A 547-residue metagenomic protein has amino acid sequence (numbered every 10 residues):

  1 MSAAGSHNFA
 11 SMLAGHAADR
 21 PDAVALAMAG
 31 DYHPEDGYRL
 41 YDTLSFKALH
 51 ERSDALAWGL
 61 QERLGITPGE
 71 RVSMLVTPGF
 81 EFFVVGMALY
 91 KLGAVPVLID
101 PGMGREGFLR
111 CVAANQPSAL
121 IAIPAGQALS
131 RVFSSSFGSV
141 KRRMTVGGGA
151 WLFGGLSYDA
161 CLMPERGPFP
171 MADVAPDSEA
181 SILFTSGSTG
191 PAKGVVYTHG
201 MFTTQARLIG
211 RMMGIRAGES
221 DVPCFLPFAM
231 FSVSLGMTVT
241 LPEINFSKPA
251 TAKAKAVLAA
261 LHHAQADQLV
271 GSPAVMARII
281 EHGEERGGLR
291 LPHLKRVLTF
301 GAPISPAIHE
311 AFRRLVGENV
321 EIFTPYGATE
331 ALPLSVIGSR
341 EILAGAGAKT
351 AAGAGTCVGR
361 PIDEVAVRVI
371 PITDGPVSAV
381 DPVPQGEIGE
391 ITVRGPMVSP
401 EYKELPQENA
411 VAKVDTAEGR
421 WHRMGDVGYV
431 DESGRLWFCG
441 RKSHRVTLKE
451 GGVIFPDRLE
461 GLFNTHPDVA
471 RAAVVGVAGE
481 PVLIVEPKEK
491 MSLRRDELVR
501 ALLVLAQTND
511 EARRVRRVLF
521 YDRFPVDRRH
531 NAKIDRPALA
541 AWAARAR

Functional and structural regions predicted by a protein language model:
G5, L26-G79, F83-M87, G104-L109 (+2 more regions): Conserved AMP-binding/adenylate-forming core of the ANL superfamily
P21-V24, L162-G187, P191, G214-E219: Conserved pre-ATP/AMP-binding loop-to-beta segment of ANL
T43-K47, A180-R207, T238: Conserved AMP-binding A3 loop
M87-Y90, V95, T203-S220, L226-Q268 (+1 more regions): Conserved AMP-binding/adenylation subdomain of ANL enzymes
V95-C161, G479, P487-M491, R500 (+1 more regions): Structural core segment of the AMP-binding/adenylate-forming
L120-A122, A259-H262, L269, G395 (+3 more regions): AMP-binding/adenylate-forming catalytic core of the ANL superfamily
V297, I304, E310-P325, T329-G428 (+2 more regions): Conserved AMP-binding/adenylate-forming
A473-A478, L483, L503-R547: Conserved C-terminal "lid"/linker of ANL adenylate-forming enzymes
